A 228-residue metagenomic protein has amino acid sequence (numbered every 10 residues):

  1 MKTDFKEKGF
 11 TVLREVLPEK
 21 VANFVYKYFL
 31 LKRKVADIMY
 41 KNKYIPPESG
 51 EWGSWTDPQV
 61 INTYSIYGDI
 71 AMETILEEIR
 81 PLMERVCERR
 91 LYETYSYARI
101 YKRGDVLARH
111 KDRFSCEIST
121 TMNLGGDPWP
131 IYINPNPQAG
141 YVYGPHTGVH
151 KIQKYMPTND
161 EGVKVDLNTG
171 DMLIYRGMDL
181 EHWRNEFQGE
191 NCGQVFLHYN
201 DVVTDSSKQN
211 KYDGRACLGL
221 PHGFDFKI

Functional and structural regions predicted by a protein language model:
M1-V86: Non-heme Fe(II)/2-oxoglutarate
V12-R14, I174, H198: Short, well-ordered beta-strand micro-motif
V86-C87, L124: A broad structural signal for alpha-helix termini and local helix breaks/kinks
E88-Y97: A short coil-to-beta-strand element that immediately follows conserved catalytic motifs
I100: Conserved active-site beta-strand element of glycosyltransferases/polysaccharide synthases
R103-D179, N191-V195, V202-A216: Catalytic core of non-heme Fe(II) oxygenases with the double-stranded beta-helix
E181-Q188: Short, Lys/Arg- and Gly-enriched loop/turn segments at beta-strand edges
N210-I228: Glycine- and charge-enriched low-complexity intrinsically disordered segments
